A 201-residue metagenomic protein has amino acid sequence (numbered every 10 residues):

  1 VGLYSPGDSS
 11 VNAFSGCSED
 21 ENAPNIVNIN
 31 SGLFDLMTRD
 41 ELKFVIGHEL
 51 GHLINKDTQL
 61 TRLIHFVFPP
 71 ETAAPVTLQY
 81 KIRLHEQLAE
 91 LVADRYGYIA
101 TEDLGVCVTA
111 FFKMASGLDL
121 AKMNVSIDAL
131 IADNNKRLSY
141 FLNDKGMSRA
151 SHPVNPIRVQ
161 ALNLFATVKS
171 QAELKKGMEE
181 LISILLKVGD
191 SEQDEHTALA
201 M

Functional and structural regions predicted by a protein language model:
V1-I46, L50, I54-Q59: Peri-catalytic and regulatory segments of divalent metal-dependent proteins
C17-D20, V67-P69, V125-D128: Short, flexible, mixed-charge acidic loops at enzyme active sites
I29, A93, V154: Residue-level signature of catalytic and energy-coupling elements of molecular machines, predominantly ATP/GTP-dependent
L36-E41, V45, L84-L88, V154-I157: Charged, alpha-helix-enriched surfaces in structured cytosolic catalytic cores of large nucleotide-utilizing machines
N55-L84: Post-HEXXH active-site segment of zinc metalloproteases
D57-T61, A89, L104-V108: Short, structured loop/turn "capping" segments at alpha-beta junctions
L78-I99, A150: Active-site metal-coordination segments of metallo-dependent hydrolases
I99, D103-G105, T109-M201: Cytosolic-facing loops and C-terminal tails of multi-pass membrane proteins
